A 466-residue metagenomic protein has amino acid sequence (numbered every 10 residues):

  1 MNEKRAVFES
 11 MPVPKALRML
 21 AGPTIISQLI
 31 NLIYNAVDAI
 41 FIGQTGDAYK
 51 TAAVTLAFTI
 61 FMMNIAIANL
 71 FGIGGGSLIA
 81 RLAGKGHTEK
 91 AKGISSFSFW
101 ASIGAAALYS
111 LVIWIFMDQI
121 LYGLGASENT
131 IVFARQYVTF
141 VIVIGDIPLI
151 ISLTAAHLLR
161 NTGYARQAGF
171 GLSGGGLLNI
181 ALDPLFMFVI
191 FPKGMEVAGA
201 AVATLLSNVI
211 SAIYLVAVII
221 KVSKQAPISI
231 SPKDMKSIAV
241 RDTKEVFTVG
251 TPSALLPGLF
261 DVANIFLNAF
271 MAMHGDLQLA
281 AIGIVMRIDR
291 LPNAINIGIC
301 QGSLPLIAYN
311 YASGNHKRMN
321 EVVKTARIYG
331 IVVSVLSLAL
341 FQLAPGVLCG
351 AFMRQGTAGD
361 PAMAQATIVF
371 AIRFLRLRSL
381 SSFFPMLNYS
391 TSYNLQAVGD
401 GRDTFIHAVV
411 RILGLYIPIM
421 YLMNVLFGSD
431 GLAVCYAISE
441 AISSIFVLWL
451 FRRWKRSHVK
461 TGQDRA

Functional and structural regions predicted by a protein language model:
M1-A21, I79-G145, P192-T251, I307-L380 (+1 more regions): Short alpha-helical transmembrane segments in multi-pass integral membrane proteins
E9-I40, Q44-T45, T59-G74, L78 (+5 more regions): N-terminal transmembrane alpha-helices
M19-D38, F140, G175, S207-S211 (+4 more regions): Transmembrane helical elements of multi-pass membrane transporters/channels
I26, I30, Y34, N64-A68 (+14 more regions): Residue-level hotspots within pore-lining transmembrane alpha-helices of multi-pass secondary transporters
I33-A52, L121-E128, L185-M195, G258-L291 (+3 more regions): Helix-terminus/linker motif at the lipid-water interface of multi-pass membrane proteins
A36-I40, T154-L158, L177-F188, V216 (+5 more regions): Alpha-helical transmembrane segments of multipass membrane proteins
T51-L111, L149-A168, A281-P345, P385-T404: Small-residue-rich hydrophobic transmembrane alpha-helices
G72, V141-R160, A168-G176, A200-V216 (+5 more regions): Short runs within selected transmembrane alpha-helices of multi-pass transporters and secretion channels
